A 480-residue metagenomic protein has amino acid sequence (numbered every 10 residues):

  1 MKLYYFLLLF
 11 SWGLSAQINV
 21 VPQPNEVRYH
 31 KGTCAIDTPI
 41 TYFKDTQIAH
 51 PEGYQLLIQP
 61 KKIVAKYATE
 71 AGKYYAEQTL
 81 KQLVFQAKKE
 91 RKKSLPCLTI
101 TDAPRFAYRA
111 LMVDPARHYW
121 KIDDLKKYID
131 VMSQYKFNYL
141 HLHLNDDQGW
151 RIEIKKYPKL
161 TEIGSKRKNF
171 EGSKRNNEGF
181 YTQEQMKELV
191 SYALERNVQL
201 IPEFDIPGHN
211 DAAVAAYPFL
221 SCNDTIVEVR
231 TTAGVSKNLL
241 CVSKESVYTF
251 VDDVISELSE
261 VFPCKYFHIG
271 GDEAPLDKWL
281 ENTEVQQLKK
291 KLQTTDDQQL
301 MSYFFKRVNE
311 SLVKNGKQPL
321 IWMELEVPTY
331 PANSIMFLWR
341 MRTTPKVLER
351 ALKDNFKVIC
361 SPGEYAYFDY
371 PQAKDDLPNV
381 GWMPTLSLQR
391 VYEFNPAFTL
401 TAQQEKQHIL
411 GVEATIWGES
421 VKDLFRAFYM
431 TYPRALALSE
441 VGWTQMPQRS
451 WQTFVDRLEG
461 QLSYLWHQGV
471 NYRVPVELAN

Functional and structural regions predicted by a protein language model:
M1-Y4, L200: Positively charged n-region of N-terminal signal peptides that target proteins for export
L7-L9, S15-A107, Q318-M323, G460-N480: Acidic, contiguous N-terminal accessory segments
T38, T46, T225, S311-L312 (+1 more regions): Coil residues (strongly favoring Ser/Thr
H50-Y266, R307, S311, E413-G418: Feature activates predominantly on carbohydrate-active enzymes
K127, Y181-E188, S246-D253, Q299-R307 (+5 more regions): Generic recognition of stable, solvent-exposed alpha-helical segments in well-folded globular domains
L144-Q148, K156, F204-N210, E273-P275 (+3 more regions): Active-site-proximal loop/turn and secondary-structure-junction residues that shape catalytic pockets, frequently
A213, P218, E228-S334, M341-L352: Active-site neighborhood of glycoside hydrolase catalytic domains
P319-E324, T329-S334, R340-N480: Flexible, acidic glycine-rich loops studded with aromatic residues
